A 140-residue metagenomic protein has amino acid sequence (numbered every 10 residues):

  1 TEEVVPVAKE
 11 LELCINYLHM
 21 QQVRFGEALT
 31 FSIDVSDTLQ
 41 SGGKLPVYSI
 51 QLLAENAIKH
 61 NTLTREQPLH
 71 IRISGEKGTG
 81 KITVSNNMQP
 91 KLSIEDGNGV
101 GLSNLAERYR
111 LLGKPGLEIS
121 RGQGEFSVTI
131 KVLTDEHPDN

Functional and structural regions predicted by a protein language model:
T1-K131: Two-component histidine phosphotransfer core
D135-N140: C-terminal end segment of the histidine kinase catalytic
